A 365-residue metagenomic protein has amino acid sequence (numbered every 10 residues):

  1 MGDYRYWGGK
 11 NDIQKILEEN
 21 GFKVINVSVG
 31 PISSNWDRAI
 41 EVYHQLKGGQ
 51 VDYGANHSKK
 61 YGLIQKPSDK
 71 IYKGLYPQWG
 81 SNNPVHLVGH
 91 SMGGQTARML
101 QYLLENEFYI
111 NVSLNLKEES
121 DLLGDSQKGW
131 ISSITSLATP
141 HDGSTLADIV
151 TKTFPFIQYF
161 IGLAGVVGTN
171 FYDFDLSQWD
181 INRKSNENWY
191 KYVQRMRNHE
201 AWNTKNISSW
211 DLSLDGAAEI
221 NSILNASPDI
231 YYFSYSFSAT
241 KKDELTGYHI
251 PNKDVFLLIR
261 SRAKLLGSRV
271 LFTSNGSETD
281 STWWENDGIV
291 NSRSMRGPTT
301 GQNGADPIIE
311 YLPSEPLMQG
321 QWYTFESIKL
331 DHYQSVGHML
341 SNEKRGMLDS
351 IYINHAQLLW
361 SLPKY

Functional and structural regions predicted by a protein language model:
M1, G48-G49, G54, S58-P77 (+7 more regions): Glycine-centered flexibility motif
M1-V85: Active-site catalytic motif of lipid deacylating hydrolases and related acyltransferases
Y43, R98-Y102: Short, hydrophobic alpha-helix immediately C-terminal to the catalytic nucleophile
L87-G89, L137: Short beta-strand immediately N-terminal to the catalytic nucleophile in serine-hydrolase-like folds
G89-G93, A97-R98: Gly/Ala-rich beta-loop-alpha elbow adjacent to hydrolase catalytic centers
Y102, E107-Y365: Helical cap/lid subdomain of alpha/beta-hydrolase-fold lipid enzymes that gates access to the catalytic pocket
